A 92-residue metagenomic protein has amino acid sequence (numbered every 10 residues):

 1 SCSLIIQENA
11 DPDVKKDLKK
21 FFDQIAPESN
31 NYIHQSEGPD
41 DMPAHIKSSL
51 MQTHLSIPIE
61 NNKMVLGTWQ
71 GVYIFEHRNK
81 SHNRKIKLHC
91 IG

Functional and structural regions predicted by a protein language model:
S1-G92: Active-site histidine-anchored catalytic micro-motif
